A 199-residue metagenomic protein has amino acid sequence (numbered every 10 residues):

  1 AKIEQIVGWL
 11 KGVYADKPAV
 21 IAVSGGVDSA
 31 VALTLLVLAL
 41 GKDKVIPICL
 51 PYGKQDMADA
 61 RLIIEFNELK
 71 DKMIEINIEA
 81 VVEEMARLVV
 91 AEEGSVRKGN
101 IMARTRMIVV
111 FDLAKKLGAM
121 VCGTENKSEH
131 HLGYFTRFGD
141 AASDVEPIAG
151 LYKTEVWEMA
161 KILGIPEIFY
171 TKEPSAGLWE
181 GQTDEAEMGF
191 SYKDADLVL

Functional and structural regions predicted by a protein language model:
A1-L132: ATP-dependent adenylation/nucleotidyltransferase module used to activate substrates
E65, R97-R106, A119-S191: Catalytic subdomain that performs nucleotidyl-dependent activation
D194-L199: Short alpha-helical "packing" element that flanks the helix-turn-helix/winged-helix DNA-binding module
